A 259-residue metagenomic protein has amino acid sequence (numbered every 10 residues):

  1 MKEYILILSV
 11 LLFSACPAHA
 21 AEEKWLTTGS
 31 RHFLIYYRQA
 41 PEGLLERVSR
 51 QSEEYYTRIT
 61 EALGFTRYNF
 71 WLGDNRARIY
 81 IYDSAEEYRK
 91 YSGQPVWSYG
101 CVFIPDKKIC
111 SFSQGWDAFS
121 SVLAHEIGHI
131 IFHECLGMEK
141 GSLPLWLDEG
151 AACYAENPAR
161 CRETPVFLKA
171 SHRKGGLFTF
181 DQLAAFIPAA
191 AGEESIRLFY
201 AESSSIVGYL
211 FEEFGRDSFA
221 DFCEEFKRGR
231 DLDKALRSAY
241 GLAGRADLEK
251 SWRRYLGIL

Functional and structural regions predicted by a protein language model:
Y4-F13: Sec-dependent N-terminal signal peptides
L8, E42, Y88-R89, I130 (+3 more regions): A broad, structure-centric signal for solvent-exposed, well-ordered loop/edge residues that line or flank functional
F13-A15, F103: Selective for proline/serine-rich intrinsically disordered segments in cytosolic/nuclear regulatory regions
C16-A20: Sec/Tat signal peptide C-region and signal peptidase I cleavage site
A21-E139, P144, L232: Juxtacatalytic substrate-recognition/specificity segment
Q94-W97, V102-D106, A118, M138-L259: Acidic/His/Gly-enriched intrinsically disordered linker/tail segments that often contain short helix/coil "MoRF-like"
